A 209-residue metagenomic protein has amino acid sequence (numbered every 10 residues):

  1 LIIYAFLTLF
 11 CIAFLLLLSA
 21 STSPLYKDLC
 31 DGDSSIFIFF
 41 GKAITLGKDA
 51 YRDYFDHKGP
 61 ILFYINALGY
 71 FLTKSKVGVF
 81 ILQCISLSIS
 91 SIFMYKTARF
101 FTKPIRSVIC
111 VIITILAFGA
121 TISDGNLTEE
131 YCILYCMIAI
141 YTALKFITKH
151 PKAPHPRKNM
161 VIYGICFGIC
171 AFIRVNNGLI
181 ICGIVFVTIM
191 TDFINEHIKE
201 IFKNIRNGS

Functional and structural regions predicted by a protein language model:
I2-D31, C170: Transmembrane signal-anchor helices characteristic of membrane glycosylation enzymes that use polyprenol
P60, Y64, L72-I92: Loop-to-helix entry region of an early transmembrane alpha helix in multi-pass inner-membrane enzymes
I81-F101, I138-T142: Transmembrane-helix motifs of polytopic, lipid-linked glycan transferases
M94-A117, I133-L134, K152, K158: Transmembrane-helix signature of polytopic, membrane-embedded enzymes that assemble or transfer cell-envelope glycans
D124-C132: Short acidic/glycine- and proline-prone juxtamembrane loop motifs at membrane-interface regions of multi-pass membrane
A139-I162, I194-K199: Membrane-interface transmembrane helices that cradle and orient dolichyl/undecaprenyl
N159-V175, I181-T188: Membrane-interface alpha helices of multi-pass inner-membrane proteins
I180-S209: Perimembrane helix-loop-helix junctions
